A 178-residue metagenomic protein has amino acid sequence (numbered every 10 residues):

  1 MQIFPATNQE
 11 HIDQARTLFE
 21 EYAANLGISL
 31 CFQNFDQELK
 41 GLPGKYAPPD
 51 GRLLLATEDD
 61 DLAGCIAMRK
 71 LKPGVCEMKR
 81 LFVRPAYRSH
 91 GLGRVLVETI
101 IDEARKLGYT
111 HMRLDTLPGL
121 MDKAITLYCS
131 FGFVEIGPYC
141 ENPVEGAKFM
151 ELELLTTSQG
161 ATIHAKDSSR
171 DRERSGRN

Functional and structural regions predicted by a protein language model:
M1-I3: Extreme N-terminal starter segment of soluble prokaryotic enzymes
P5-K79, R84-P85, V97-T99, E103 (+2 more regions): Acetyl-CoA-dependent GNAT
R84-H90, G119: Active-site acidic-Proline motif in GNAT/NAT acetyltransferases
H90, R94, E98: Residues forming the Rossmann-fold NAD(P)(H) cofactor-binding site
A104-T116: Conserved GNAT acetyl-CoA-binding A-motif
L114-A124, E141-E145: Conserved beta-strand-loop-alpha-helix junction that forms the acyl-donor binding cleft
Y128, F133: Conserved active-site tyrosine of GNAT-family acetyltransferases
G146-D167, D171, N178: Terminal substrate-recognition subdomain of acyl/acetyltransferases
